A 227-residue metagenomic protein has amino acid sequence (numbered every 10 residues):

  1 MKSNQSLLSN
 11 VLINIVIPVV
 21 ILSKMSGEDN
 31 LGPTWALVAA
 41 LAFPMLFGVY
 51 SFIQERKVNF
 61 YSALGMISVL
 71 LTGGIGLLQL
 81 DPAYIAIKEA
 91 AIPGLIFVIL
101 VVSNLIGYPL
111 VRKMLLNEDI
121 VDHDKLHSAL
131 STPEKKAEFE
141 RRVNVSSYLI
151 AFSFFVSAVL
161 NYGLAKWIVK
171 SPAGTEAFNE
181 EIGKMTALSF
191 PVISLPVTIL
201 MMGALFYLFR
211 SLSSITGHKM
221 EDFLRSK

Functional and structural regions predicted by a protein language model:
S9, I13, I17, A39-L46 (+5 more regions): Lipid-exposed faces of alpha-helical membrane segments in multi-pass integral membrane proteins
V20-L31, I53: Short, hydrophobic transmembrane alpha-helix segments
E28-A42, Y61-S62: Structural signature of hydrophobic alpha-helical transmembrane segments
Q54-S103, G174-E180: Long, highly hydrophobic alpha-helical transmembrane signal-anchor segments
Y84-F139: Membrane-proximal helix-loop-helix units in multi-pass membrane proteins
V111, A137-V169, T198-M201, L205: Alpha-helical transmembrane segments of helical membrane proteins, especially in multi-pass transport, channel
S128-Y148, G183-S189: Membrane-water interface at loop-to-transmembrane-helix junctions
I168-T216: Alpha-helical transmembrane segments and their immediate juxtamembrane interface regions
